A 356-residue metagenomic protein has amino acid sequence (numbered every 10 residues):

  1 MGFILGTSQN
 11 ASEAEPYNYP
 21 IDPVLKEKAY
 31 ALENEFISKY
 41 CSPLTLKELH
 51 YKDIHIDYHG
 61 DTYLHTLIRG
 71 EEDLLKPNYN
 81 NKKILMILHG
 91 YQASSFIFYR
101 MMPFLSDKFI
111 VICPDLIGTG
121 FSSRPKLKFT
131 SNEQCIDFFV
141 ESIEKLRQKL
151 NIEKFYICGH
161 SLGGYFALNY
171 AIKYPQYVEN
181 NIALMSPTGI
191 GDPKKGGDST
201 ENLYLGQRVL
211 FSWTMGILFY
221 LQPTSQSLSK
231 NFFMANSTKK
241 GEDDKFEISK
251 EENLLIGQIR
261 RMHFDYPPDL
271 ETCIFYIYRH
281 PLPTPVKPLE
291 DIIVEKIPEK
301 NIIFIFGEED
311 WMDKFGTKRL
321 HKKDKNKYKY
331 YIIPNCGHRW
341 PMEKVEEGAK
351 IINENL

Functional and structural regions predicted by a protein language model:
M1-L85, D107-F109, K126-V140, I152 (+1 more regions): Alpha/beta-hydrolase fold catalytic core
Q9-D22, A29, T45, E133-V140 (+3 more regions): Flexible "cap/lid" subdomain of the alpha/beta-hydrolase fold that forms the substrate-access gate
H59, E71-L75, L116-H160, K173-Y177 (+2 more regions): Active-site loop/oxyanion-hole signature of alpha/beta-hydrolase fold enzymes
T62, L67-K126, H160-L162, K173: Conserved HGGG/HGGXW glycine-rich cap/lid loop of the alpha/beta-hydrolase fold
Q92, L116-G120, G189, D310 (+1 more regions): Alpha/beta-hydrolase active-site loop signature
F166-Y170: Hydrolases whose catalytic domains are alpha/beta-hydrolase-1, hotdog thioesterase, or metallo-beta-lactamase-like
M312-D313, C336-A349: Catalytic histidine-centered segment of alpha/beta-hydrolase-like enzymes
Y330-C336: Short glycine-rich catalytic loops that host catalytic nucleophiles or stabilize transition states across multiple
